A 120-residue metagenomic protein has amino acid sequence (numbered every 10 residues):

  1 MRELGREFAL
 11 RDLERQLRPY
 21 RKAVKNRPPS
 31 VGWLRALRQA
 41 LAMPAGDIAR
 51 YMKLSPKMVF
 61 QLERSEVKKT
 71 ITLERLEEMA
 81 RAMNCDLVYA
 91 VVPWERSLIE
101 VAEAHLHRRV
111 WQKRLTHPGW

Functional and structural regions predicted by a protein language model:
M1-P29, S97-W120: N-terminal flexible/basic segments that precede or flank functional cores
R2-E3, G32-Y51: Short basic helix-loop element that most often maps to the first helix and adjoining turn of HTH DNA-binding modules
P29, A40, K68-I71: Helix-turn-helix/winged-helix DNA-binding modules
P29-S30, L54: Alpha-helix N-cap/N′ positions at the starts of helices
R50-I71: Recognition helix of helix-turn-helix/homeodomain-like DNA-binding domains that insert into the DNA major groove
L73-Y89: DNA major-groove recognition helix of helix-turn-helix/homeodomain DNA-binding modules
N84-E100: Short C-terminal boundary/hinge segments that cap the last helix of small helical domains
